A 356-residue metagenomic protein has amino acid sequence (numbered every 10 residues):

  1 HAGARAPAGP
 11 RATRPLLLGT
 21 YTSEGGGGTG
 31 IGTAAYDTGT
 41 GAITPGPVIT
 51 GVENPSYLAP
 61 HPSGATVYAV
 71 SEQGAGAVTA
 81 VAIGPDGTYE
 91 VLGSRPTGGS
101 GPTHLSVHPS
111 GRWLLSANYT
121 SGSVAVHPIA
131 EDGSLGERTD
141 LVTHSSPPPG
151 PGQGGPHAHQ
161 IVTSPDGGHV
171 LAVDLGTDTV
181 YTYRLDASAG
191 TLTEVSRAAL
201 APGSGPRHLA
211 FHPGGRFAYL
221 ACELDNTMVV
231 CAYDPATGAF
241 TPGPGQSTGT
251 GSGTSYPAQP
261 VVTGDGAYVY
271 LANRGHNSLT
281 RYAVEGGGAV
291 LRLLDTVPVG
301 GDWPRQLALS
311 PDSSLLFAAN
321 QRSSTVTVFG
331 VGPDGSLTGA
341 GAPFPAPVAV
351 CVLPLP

Functional and structural regions predicted by a protein language model:
Y21-S23, E72-G74, Y119, I129 (+7 more regions): Short loop/turn segments immediately following the C-termini of beta-strands
G27, V52-S63, G98-R112, S146-D166 (+4 more regions): Beta-rich, blade/repeat-based domains predominating in secreted/periplasmic proteins but also intracellular
A34-G41, A80-G87, V126-G136, Y183-T191 (+3 more regions): Short loop/turn segments immediately following beta-strands, especially the blade-tip and inter-blade linker loops
T44-G111: Blade-loop segments of beta-propeller domains
T44-T50, E90-P96, T139-D140, S146-G152 (+4 more regions): A short beta-strand motif characteristic of beta-propeller blades
T88-Q160: Asp-box/WD-like beta-propeller blade repeats and closely related beta-sheet repeat scaffolds
R322-T327, D334, T338-P356: Blade-level signature of beta-propeller repeat domains, shared across WD40, Kelch, NHL, RCC1 and BNR/Asp-box propellers
